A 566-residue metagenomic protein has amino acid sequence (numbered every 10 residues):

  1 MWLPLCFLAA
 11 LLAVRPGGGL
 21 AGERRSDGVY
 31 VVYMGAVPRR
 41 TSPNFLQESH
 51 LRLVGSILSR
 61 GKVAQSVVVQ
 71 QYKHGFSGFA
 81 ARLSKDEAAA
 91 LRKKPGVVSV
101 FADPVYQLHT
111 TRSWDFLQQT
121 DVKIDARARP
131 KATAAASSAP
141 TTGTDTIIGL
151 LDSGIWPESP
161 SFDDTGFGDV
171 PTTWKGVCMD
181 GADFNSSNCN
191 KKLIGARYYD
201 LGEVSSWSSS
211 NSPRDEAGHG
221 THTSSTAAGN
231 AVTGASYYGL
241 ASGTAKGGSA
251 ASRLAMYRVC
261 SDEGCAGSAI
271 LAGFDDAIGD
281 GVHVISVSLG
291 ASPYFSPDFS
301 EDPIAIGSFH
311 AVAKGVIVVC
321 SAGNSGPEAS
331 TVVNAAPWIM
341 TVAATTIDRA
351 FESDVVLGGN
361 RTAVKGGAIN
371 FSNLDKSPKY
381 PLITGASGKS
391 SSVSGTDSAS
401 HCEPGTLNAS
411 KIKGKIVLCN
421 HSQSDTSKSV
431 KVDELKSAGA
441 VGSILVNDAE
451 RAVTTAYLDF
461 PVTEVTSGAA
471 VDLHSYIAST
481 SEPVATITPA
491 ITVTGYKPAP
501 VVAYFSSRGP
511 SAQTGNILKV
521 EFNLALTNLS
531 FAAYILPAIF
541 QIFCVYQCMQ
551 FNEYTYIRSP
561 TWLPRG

Functional and structural regions predicted by a protein language model:
W2-G566: Loop-rich non-cytosolic ectodomains and luminal regions
